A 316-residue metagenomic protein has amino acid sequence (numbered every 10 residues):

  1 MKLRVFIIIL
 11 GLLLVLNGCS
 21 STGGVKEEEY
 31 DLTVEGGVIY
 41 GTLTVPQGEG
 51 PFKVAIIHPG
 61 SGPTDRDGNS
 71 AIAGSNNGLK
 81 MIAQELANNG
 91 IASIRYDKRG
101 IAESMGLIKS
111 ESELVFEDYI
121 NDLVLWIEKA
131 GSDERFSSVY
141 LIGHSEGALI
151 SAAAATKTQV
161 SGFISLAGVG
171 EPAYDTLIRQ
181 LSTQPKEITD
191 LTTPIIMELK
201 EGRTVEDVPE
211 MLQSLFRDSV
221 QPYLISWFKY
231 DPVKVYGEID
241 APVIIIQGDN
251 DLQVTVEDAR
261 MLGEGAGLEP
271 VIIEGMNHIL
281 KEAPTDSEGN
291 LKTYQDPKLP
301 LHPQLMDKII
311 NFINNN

Functional and structural regions predicted by a protein language model:
T22-G50: N-terminal cap/lid segment of alpha/beta-hydrolase-fold proteins
E49-P51, A55-E85: Short, surface-exposed "cap/lid" segments of acyl-processing enzymes
N77-M105: Conserved alpha/beta-hydrolase
E111-D133: Alpha/beta-hydrolase active-site loop
K129-S182: Primarily recognizes the serine-hydrolase "nucleophile elbow" in alpha/beta-hydrolase and SGNH/GDSL folds
I164-K234: Accessory cap/linker subdomain of secreted extracellular hydrolases
I239, I245-Q247: Short beta-strand/loop motif that positions the catalytic acidic residue of the alpha/beta-hydrolase fold
L252-D258: Conserved alpha/beta-hydrolase "acid-adjacent" motif
